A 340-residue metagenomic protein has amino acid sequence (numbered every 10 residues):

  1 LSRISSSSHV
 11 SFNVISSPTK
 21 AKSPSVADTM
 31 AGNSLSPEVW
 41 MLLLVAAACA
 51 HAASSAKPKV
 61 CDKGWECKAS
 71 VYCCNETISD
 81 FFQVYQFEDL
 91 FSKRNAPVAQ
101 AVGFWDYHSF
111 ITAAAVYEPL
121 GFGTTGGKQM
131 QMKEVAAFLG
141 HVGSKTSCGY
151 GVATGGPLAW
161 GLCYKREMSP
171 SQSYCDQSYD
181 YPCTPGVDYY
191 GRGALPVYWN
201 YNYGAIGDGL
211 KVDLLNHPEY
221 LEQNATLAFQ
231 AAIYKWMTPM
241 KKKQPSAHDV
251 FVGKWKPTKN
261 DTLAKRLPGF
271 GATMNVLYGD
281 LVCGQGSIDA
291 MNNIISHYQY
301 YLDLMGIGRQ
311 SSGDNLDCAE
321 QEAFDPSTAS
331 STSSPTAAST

Functional and structural regions predicted by a protein language model:
L1-T29: Intrinsically disordered, low-complexity basic segments at termini and long loops, enriched in Pro/Gly and/or Arg/Ser
S7, N13, D28-T29, M41-L43 (+1 more regions): Compositionally biased low-complexity segments, especially N-terminal hydrophobic helices that form the hydrophobic
V10, I15, T19, L44 (+2 more regions): A ubiquitous, low-specificity "background" feature that marks scattered single residues across proteins without
S23, T29, P37-V39, K63: Acidic/serine- and proline-rich intrinsically disordered regions
L35-A53: Cleavable N-terminal signal peptides of Sec/SRP-targeted secreted and luminal proteins
S55-T340: Folded extracytoplasmic luminal domains of secretory or organellar precursors
